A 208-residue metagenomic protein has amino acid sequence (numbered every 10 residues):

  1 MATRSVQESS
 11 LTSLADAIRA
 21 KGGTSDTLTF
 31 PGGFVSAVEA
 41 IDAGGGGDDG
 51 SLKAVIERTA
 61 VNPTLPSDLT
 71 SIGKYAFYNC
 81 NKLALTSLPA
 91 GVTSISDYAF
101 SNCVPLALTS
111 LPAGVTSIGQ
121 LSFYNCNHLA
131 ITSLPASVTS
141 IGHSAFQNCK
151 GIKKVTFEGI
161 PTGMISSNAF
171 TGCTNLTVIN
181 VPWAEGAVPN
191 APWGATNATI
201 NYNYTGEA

Functional and structural regions predicted by a protein language model:
M1, G23-G33, Y75-A76, C80 (+3 more regions): Short interaction-hotspot residues at assembly and binding interfaces
M1-T59, S67, S71, V178: Surface-exposed receptor/substrate recognition regions of extracellular proteins
G33-G44, A195-A208: A recurrent domain-boundary module in secreted/ectodomain proteins
G46-D49, N148, S167-T177: Short, surface-exposed loop and linker segments with low hydrophobicity and enrichment for Pro/Ser/Thr
I56-S71, N81-S94, V104-S117, N127-S140 (+3 more regions): Structural signature of tandem-repeat unit edges
G73-Y78, S96-S101, G119-Y124, G142-Q147 (+1 more regions): Consensus positions within tandem repeat domains that build extended binding/scaffold surfaces
F170-T171, A191-A195: A structural signal for leucine-rich repeat
